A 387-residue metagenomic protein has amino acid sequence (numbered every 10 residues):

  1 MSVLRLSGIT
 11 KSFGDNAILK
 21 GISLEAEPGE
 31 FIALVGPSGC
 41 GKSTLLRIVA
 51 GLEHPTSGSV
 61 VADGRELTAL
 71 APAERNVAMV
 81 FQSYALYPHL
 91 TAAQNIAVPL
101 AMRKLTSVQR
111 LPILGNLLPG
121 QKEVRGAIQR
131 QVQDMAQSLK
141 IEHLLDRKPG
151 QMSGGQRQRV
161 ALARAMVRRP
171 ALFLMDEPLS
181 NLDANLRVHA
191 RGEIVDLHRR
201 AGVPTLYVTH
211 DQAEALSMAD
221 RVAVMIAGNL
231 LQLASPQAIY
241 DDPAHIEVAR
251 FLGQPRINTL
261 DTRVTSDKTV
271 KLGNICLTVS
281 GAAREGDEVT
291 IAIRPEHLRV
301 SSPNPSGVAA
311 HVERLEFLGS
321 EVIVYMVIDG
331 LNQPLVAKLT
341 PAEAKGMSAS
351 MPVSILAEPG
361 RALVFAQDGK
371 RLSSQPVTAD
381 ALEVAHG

Functional and structural regions predicted by a protein language model:
V35-P37: The feature captures the beta-strand-to-loop junction immediately N-terminal to the Walker
A50: Helix-to-loop junction immediately C-terminal to a conserved catalytic motif
T56-S59, A227: Conserved coupling/switch loops of ABC nucleotide-binding domains, chiefly the family-specific signature
G58-E66: Conserved ABC transporter NBD signature motif
L86, T91-E247: ABC ATPase nucleotide-binding domains
D267-G387: Non-catalytic connector elements of ABC transporters
